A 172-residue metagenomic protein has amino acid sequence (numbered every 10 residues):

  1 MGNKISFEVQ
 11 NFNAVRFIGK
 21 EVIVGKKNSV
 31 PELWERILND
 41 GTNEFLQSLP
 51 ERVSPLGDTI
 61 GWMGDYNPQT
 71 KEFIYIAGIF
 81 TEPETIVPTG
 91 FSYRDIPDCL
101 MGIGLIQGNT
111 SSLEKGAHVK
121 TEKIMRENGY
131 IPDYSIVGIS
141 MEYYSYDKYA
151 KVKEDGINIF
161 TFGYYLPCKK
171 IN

Functional and structural regions predicted by a protein language model:
M1-N172: A solvent-exposed interaction/effector surface
